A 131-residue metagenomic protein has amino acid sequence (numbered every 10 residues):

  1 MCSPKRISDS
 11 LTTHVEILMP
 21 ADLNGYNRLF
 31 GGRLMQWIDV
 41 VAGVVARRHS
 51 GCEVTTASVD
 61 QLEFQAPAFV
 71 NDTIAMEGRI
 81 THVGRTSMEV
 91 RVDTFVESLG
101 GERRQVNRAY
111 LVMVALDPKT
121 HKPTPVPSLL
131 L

Functional and structural regions predicted by a protein language model:
C2-S58, V114-L131: Hot-dog-fold acyl-thioester-processing enzymes
P4, S8-T13, F69-V70, T81-L131: HotDog/MaoC-like acyl-thioester-processing domains
L18-D22, V59-A66, V96-S98: Short, well-ordered turn and helix-capping elements at secondary-structure junctions
A57-P67, T73-T81: Conserved interaction-surface patches within small, structured recognition/assembly domains
